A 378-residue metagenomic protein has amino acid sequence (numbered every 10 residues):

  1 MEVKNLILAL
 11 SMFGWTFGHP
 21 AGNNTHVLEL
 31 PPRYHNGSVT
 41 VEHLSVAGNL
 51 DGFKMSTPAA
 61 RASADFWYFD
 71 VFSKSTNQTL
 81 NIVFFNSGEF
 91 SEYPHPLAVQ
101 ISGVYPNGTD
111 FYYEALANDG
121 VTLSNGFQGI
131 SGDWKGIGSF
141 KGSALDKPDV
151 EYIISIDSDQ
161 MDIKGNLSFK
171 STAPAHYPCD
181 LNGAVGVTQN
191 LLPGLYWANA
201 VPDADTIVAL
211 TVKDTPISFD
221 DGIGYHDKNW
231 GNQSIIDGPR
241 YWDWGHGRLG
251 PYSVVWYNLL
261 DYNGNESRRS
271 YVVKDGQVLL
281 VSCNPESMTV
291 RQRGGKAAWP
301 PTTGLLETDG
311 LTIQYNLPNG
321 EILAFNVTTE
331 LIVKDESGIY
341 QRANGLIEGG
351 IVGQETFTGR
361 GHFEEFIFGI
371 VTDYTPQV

Functional and structural regions predicted by a protein language model:
M1-P20: Fungal secretory targeting signals
H19-V378: Structured soluble/peripheral alpha/beta segments that form catalytic or ligand/cofactor-binding pockets
